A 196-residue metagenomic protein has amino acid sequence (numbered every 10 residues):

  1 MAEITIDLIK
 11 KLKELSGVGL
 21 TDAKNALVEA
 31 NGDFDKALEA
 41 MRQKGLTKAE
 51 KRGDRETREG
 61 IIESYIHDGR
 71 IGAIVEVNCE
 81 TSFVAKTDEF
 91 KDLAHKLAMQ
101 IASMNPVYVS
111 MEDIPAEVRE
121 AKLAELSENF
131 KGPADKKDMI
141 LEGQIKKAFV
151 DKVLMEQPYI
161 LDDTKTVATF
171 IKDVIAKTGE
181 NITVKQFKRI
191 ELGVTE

Functional and structural regions predicted by a protein language model:
A2-E196: N-terminal assembly/interaction segments in proteins that build large macromolecular machines
